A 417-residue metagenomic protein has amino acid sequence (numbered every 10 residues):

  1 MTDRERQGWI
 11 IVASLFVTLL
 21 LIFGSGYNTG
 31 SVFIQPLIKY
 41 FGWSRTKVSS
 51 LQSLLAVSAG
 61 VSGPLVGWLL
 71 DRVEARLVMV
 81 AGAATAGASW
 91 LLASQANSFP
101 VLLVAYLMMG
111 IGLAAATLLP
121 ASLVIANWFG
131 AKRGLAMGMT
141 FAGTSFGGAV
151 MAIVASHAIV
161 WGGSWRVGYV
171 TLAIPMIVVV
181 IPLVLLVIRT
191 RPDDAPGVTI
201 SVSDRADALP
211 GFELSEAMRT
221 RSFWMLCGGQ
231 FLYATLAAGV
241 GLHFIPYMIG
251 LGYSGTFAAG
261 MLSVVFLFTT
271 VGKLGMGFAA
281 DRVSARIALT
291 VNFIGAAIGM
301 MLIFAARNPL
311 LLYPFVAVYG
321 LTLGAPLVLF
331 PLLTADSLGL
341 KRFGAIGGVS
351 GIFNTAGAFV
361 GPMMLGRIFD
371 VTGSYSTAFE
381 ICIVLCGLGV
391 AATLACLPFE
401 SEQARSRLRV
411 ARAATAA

Functional and structural regions predicted by a protein language model:
I10-R45, V66, M151-A152, V240-I245: Extracytoplasmic
L20, S89, V101-A116, F231 (+1 more regions): Hydrophobic core of transmembrane alpha-helices in multi-pass small-molecule transporters, especially MFS/SLC-type
Y27-I34, S215-M276: Extracytoplasmic gate region of multi-pass secondary transporters
L37, A115-F129, A325-L338: Intracellular juxtamembrane helix-capping segments at the cytosolic ends of symmetry-related transmembrane helices
V61-F99, R286: Conserved MFS/SLC helix-loop-helix module at the cytosolic interface between two early adjacent transmembrane helices
L107-A142: Cytoplasmic helix-loop-helix junction between adjacent transmembrane helices in 12-TM secondary transporters
V167-L185, F379-A395: Symmetry-related core transmembrane helices of the 12-TM Major Facilitator Superfamily/SLC fold
F257, S263-T269, K273-L333: C-terminal transmembrane helical hairpin of 12-TM major facilitator-type secondary transporters
